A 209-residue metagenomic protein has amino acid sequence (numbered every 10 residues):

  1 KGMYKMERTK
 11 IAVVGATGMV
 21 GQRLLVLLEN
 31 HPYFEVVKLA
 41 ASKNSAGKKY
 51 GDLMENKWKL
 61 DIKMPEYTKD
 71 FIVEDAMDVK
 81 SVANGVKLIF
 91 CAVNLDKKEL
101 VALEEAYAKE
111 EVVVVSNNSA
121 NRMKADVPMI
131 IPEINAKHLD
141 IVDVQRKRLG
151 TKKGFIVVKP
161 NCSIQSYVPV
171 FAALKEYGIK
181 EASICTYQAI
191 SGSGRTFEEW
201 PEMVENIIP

Functional and structural regions predicted by a protein language model:
G2-I208: N-terminal Rossmann-like NAD(P) cofactor-binding subdomain of oxidoreductases, focused on the glycine-rich
